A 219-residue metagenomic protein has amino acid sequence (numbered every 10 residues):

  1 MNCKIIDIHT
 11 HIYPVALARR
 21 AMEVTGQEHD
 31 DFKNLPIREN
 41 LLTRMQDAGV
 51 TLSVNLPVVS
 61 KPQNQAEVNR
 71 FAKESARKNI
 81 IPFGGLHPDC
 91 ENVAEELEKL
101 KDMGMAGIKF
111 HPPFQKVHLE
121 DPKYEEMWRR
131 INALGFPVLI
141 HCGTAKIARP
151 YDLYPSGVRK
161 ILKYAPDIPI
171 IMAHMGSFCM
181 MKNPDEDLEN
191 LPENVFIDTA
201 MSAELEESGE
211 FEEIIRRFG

Functional and structural regions predicted by a protein language model:
M1-Q63: An N-terminally biased module of ancient metal coordination in phosphate/nucleic-acid-related enzymes
K4-Y13, L100, M127, I161-K163 (+1 more regions): A generic "structured core" feature
I12-A16, S60-Q63, P88-N92, Q115 (+3 more regions): Active-site environment of divalent metal-dependent phosphoester hydrolases
P36-L41, A66-F71, N92-E95, P155-V158 (+2 more regions): Alpha-helical scaffolding within the catalytic cores of extracellular/periplasmic polymer-degrading hydrolases
T43-A48, F71-S75, K99, K160-I161 (+2 more regions): A generic secondary-structure signal
L52, P62-D152, E193-F196: Active-site gating/metal-coordination segments in enzymes
P57, P112, T199-M201: Short secondary-structure boundary segments
A106-G107, E120-G219: Catalytic pocket-lining loop regions of alpha/beta-barrel enzymes, especially the amidohydrolase/enolase/GH5 lineages
